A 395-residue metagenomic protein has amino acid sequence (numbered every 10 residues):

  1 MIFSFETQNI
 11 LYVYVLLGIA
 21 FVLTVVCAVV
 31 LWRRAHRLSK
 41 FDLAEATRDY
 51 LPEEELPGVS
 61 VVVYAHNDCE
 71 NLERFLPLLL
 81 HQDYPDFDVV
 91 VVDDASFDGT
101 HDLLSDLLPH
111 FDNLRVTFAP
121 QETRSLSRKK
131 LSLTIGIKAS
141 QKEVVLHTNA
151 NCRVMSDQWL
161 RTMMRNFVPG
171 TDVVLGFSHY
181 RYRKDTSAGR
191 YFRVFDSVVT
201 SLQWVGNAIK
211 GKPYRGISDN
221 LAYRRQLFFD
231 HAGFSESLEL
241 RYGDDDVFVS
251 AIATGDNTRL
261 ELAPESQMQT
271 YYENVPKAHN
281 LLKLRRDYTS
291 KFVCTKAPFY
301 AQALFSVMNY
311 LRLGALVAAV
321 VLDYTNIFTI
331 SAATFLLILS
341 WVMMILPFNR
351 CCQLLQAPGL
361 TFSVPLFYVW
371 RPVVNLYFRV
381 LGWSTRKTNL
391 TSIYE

Functional and structural regions predicted by a protein language model:
M1-P52, F348, N375: N-terminal membrane-anchoring/stem segments of glycan-assembly enzymes
P57-S60, D88: Cell-envelope/extracellular polymer assembly enzymes that use nucleotide-activated donors
P77-D86: Short, acidic, metal-binding catalytic loop of nucleotide-sugar glycosyltransferases
P85, D93-L103, Q121, C152-R153: A conserved acidic beta->alpha catalytic loop
F118-R128, S132, M163-S235, D287 (+1 more regions): Long helical/loop segments within the catalytic core of UDP-sugar-dependent glycosyltransferases, especially the large
V145: Short aromatic/hydrophobic "clamp" motif used to bind/position activated sugar donors
F167, V173-V199, Q226-F229, G233-F299: Catalytic donor/gating beta->alpha subdomain of glycosyltransferases that bind UDP-sugars
F305-T388: Membrane-embedded multi-pass helical conduit in multi-pass membrane proteins, especially envelope-biosynthetic
